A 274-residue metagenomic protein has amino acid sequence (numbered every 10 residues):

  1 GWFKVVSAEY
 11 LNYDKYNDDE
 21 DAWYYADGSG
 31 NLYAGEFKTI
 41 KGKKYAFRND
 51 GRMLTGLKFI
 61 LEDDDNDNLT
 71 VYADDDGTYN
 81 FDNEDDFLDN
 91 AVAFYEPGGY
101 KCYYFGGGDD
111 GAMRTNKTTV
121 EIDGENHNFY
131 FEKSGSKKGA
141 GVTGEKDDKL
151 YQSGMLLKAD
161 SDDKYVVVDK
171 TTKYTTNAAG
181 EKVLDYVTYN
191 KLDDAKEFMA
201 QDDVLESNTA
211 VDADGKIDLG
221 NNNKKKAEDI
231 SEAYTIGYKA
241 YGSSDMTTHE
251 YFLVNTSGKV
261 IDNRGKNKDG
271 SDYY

Functional and structural regions predicted by a protein language model:
G1-Y274: Extracellular adhesion/carbohydrate-binding repeat motifs centered on closely spaced tryptophans
